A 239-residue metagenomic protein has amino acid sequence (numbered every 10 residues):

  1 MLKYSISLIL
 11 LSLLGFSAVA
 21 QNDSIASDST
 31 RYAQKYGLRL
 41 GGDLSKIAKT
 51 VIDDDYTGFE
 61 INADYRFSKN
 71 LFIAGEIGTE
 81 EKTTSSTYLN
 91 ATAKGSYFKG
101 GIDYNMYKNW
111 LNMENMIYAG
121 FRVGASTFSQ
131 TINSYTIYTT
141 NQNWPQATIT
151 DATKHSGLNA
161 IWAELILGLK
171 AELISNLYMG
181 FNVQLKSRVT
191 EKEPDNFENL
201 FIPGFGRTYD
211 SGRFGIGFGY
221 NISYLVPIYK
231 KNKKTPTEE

Functional and structural regions predicted by a protein language model:
D23-Y36, N70, K108-M116, L173-M179 (+1 more regions): Short loop/turn motifs that connect adjacent beta-strands in outer-membrane beta-barrel proteins
Y36, D55-F59, K94-F98, N115 (+2 more regions): Residues that define the transmembrane beta-barrel architecture of outer-membrane proteins
L38-G42, I73-G75, F98-G100, N115-F121 (+4 more regions): Transmembrane beta-strands of outer-membrane beta-barrel proteins
L44-A48, I77-T83, Y104-M106, V123-S129 (+2 more regions): Transmembrane beta-strands of outer-membrane beta-barrel pores
T50, G78, K82-G95, F128-T139 (+3 more regions): Extracellular/periplasm-exposed beta-strand and loop segments of Gram-negative cell-envelope proteins, dominated by
V51-M106: Glycine- and aromatic-enriched membrane insertion/assembly motifs of diderm outer-membrane and organelle channel
D64-R66, D103-N109, G168-E172, N221-P227: Structural signature of outer-membrane beta-barrel channels/translocons
K99, D103, G212-E239: Outer-membrane beta-barrel "beta-signal"
